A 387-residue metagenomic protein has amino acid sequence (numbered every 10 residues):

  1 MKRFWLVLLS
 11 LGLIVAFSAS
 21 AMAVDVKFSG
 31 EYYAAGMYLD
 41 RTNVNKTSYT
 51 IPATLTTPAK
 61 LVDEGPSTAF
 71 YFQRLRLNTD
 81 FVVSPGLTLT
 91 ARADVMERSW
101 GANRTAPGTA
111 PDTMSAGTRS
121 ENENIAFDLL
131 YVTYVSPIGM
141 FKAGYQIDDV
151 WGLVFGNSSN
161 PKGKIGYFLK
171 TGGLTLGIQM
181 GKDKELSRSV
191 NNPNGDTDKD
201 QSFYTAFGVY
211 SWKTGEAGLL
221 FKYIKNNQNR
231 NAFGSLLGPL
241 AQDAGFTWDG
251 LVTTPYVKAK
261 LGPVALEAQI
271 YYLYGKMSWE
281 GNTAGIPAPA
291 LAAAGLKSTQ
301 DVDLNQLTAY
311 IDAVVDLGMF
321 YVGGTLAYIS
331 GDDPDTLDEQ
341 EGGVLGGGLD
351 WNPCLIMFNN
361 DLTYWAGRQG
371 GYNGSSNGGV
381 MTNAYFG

Functional and structural regions predicted by a protein language model:
M1-F4: Positively charged n-region of N-terminal signal peptides that target proteins for export
L6-Y145, I165-G172, S211-K213, I224 (+3 more regions): Beta-barrel outer-membrane channel/assembly domains of diderm bacteria
L39-N43, W100-R104, V150-F155, L176 (+4 more regions): Outer-membrane beta-barrel proteins
M140-L220, I224-N231: Internal, well-ordered domain-core segments that constitute the primary functional module of diverse proteins
Y223, N227-G245, G250: Charge-patterned, long linear interaction tracts outside catalytic cores
G324: Conserved, mostly hydrophobic/aromatic
D332-L362: A surface-exposed, glycine/aromatic-enriched loop/edge motif typical of exported proteins
